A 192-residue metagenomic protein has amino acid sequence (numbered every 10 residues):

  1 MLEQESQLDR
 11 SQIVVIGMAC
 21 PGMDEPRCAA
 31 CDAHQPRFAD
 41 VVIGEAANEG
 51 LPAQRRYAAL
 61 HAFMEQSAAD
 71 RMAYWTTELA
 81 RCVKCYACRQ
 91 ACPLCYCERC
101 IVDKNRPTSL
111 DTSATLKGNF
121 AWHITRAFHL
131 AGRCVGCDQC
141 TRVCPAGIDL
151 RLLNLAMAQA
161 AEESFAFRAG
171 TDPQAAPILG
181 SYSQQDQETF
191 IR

Functional and structural regions predicted by a protein language model:
M1-W75, L79, P93: Iron-sulfur-associated redox domains of electron-transfer enzymes in respiratory and anaerobic energy metabolism
D24-V41, C85-C88, E98-I101, C137-C140: Cysteine-cluster motifs in flexible loop/terminal segments that predominantly coordinate metals
A53-A80, L94-R192: Ferredoxin-type iron-sulfur electron-transfer modules in oxidoreductases and energy-metabolism complexes
